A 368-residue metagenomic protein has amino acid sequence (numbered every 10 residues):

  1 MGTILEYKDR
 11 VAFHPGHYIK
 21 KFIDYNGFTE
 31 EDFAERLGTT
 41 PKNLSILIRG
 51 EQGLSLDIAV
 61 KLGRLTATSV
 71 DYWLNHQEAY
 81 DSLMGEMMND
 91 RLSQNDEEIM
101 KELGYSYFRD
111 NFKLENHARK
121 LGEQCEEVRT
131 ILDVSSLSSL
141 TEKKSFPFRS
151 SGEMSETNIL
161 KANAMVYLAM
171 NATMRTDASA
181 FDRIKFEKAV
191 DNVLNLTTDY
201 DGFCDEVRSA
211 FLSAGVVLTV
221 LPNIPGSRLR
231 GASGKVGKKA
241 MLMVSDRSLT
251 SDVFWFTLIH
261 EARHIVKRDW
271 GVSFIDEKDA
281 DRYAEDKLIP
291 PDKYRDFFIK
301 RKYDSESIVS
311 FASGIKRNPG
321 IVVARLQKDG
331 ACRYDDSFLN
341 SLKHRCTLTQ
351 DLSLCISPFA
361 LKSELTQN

Functional and structural regions predicted by a protein language model:
G2-N368: Active-site hotspot residues in diverse enzymes, especially metal/ion-binding acidic/histidine motifs
